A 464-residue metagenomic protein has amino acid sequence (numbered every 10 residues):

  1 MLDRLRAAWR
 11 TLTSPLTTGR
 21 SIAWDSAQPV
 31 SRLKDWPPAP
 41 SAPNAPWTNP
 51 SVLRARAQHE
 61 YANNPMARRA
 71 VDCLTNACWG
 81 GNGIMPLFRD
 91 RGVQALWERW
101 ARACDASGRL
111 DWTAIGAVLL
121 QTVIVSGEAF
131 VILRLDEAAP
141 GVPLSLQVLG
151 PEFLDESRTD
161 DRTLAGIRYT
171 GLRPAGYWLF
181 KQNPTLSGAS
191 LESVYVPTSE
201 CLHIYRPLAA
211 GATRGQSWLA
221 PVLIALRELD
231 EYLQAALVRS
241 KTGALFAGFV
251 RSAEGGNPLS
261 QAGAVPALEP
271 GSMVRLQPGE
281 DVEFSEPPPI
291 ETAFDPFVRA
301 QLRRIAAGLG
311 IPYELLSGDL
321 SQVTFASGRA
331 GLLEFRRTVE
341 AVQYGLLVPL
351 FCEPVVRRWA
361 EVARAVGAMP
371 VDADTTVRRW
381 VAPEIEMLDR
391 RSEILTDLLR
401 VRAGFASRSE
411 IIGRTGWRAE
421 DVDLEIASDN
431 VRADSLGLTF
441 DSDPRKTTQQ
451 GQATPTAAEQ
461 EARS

Functional and structural regions predicted by a protein language model:
M1-L12, R329, L346-V381, I385-S464: C-terminal anchoring/interaction modules
M1-N82, E461-R463: N-terminal-proximal low-complexity accessory segments that begin disordered and transition into the first
T13-R32, S252-G263, R445-S464: Intrinsically disordered, low-complexity linkers and terminal tails enriched in Pro/Gly and often acidic or mixed-charge
A62-A209, R400: Structured, mid-chain assembly/scaffold modules that mediate subunit interfaces within large macromolecular complexes
R109-I132, I290-R391, L395, F440-D443: C-terminal amphipathic alpha-helical
W112, L133-L135, R239-L245, L316-L320 (+3 more regions): Short coil/turn segments at secondary-structure boundaries
A138-G141, P184-L186, V282-E283, L315 (+2 more regions): Flexible loop/turn segments at secondary-structure boundaries
L202-G331, M369, V377-R378: Extended, charged amphipathic alpha-helical segments
